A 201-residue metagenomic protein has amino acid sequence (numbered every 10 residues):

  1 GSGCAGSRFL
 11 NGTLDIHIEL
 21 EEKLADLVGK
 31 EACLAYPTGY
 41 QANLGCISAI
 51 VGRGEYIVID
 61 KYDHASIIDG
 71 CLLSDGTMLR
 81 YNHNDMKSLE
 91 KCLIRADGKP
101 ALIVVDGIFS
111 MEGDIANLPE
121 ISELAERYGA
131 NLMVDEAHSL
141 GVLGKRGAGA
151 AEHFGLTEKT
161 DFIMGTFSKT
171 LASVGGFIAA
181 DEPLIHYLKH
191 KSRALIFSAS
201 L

Functional and structural regions predicted by a protein language model:
S2-G39: Conserved N-terminal alpha-helix of the aminotransferase class I/II PLP-enzyme fold
C46-A65: Conserved PLP-anchoring active-site segment centered on the Schiff-base-forming lysine
A49, A65-D75, L79: Active-site-proximal loop->helix
R53, S74-D75, Y128, K159: Short, structured coil segments at secondary-structure junctions
Y62, I108, A137-H138: Conserved Walker B
L79-V134: Active-site phosphate-binding strand-loop segment of PLP-dependent enzymes
E152-Y187: Active-site PLP attachment segment
